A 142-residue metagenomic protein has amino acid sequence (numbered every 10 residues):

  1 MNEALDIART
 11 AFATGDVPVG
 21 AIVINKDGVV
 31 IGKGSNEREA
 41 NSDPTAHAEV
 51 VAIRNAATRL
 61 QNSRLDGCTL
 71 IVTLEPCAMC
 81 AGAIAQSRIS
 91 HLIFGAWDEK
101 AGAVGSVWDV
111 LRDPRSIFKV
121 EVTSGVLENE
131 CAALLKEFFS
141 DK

Functional and structural regions predicted by a protein language model:
M1, V19-G20, E49, L135: Alpha-helical structural signal
M1-T14, V30, P76-K142: Zinc-dependent deaminase
A4, A8-A11, A21, G32 (+2 more regions): Small-residue (primarily alanine) positions within well-ordered alpha-helices, especially packing/interaction faces
G15-V19, D66: Short, basic and Ser/Thr-rich N-terminal targeting/leader segments
V19-G28: Short beta-strand scaffold segments in enzyme catalytic cores
I31-R38: Short beta->alpha transition motifs characteristic of CBS
A40-V50: A short, polar/charged loop-to-alpha-helix boundary motif
N62-L74: Immediate flanking context of iron-sulfur cluster ligation sites
